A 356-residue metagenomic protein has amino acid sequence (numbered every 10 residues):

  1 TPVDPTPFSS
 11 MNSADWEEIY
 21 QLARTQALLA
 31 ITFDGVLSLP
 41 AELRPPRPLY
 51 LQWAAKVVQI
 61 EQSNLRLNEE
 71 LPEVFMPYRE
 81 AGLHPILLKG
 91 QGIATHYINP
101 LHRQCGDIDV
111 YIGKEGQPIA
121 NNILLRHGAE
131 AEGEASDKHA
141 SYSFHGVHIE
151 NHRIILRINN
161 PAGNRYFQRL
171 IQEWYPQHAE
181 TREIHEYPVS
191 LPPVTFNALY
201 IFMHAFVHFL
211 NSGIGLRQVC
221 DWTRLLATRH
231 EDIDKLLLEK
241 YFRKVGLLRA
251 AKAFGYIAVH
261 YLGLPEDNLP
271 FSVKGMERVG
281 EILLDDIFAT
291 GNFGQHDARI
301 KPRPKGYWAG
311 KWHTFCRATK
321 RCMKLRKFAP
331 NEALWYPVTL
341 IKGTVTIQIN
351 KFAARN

Functional and structural regions predicted by a protein language model:
T1-G106, I112-N356: Conserved NTP-donor binding/palm subdomain of two-metal-ion nucleotidyltransferases/polymerases, i.e., the charged
